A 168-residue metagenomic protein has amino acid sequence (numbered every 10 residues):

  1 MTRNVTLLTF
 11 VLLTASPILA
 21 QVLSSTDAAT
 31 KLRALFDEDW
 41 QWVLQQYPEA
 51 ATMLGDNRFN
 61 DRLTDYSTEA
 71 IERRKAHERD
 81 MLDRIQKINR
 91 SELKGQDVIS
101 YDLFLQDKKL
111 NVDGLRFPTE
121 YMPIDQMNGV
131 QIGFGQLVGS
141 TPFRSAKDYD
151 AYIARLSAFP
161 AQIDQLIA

Functional and structural regions predicted by a protein language model:
M1-L8: Bacterial N-terminal signal peptides that target proteins for export
T9, Q21: Generic anion/oxyanion-binding catalytic loop in active/binding sites
A15-P17: N-terminal signal peptide c-region/cleavage motif recognized by signal peptidases
V22-A168: Non-catalytic accessory/assembly modules
